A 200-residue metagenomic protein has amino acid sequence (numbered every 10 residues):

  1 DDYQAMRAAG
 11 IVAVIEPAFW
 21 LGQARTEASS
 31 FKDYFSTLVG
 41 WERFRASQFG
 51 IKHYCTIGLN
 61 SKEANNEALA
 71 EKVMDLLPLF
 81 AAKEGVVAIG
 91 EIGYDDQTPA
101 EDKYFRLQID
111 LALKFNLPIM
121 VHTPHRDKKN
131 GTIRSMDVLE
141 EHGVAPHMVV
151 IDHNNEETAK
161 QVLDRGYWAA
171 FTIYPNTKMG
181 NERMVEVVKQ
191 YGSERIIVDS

Functional and structural regions predicted by a protein language model:
D1-F115, V121, R126, I133-R134 (+3 more regions): Mid-domain alpha/beta scaffold segments of enzyme catalytic cores
E141-S200: Active-site-adjacent C-terminal substructures of enzyme catalytic domains
